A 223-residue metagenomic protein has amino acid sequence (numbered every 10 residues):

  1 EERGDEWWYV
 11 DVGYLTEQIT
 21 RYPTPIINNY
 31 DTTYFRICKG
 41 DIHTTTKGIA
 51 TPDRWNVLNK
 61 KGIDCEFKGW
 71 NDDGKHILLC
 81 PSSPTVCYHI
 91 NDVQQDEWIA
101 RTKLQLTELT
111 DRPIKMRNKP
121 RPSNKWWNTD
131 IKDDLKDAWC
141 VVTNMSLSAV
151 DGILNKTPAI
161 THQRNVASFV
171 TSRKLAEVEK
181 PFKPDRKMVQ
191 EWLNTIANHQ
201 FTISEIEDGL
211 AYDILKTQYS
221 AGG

Functional and structural regions predicted by a protein language model:
E1-I37, D130, S148-A149: Active-site and donor-binding regions of nucleotide-sugar-utilizing enzymes
E6-Y9, L78, P158: Ordered hydrophobic segments in well-structured contexts
V12-L15, R164-S168: Short, acidic/turn-prone active-site loops that include or flank metal/cofactor- and phosphate-binding residues
I19, H89, D151-L154: Short glycine-/acidic-enriched loop or helix-start segments at secondary-structure transitions that form or flank
R21-G74, F169-G223: Leloir-type glycosyltransferase catalytic cores
N28, D96-R101, I160-Q163: Short, low-complexity, polar/charged sequence segments that are solvent-exposed and flexible
C65-S123: Conserved catalytic-core segment of nucleotide-activated headgroup transferases in glycan assembly
T107, R112-A167: Donor nucleotide-activated moiety binding/catalytic core segment of transferases that use nucleotide-activated donors
